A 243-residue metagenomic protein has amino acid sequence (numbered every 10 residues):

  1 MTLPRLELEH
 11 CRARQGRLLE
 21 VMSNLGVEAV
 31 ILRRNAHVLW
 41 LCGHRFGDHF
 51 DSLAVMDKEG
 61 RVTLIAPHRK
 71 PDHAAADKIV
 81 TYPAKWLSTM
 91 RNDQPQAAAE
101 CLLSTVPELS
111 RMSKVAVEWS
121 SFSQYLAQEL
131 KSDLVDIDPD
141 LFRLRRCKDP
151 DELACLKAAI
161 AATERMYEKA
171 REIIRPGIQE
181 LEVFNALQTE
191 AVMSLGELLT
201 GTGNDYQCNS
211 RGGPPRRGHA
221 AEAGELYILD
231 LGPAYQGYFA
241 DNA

Functional and structural regions predicted by a protein language model:
M1-R165: A composition/biophysics-driven feature that prefers long, compositionally simple stretches
G16-L19, R171, F184, Q188: Short amphipathic alpha-helical segments
M22, I174, A191: Hydrophobic pocket-lining residues that define ligand/cofactor binding sites across diverse proteins
V38-F50, I137-F142, C147, I178-A243: Short catalytic-site patches enriched in acidic/histidine residues that coordinate or position cofactors/metals
R111-K114, K169, Y206-Q207: Secondary-structure boundary/capping motif
F122-Y125, R175-V183: Short, structural beta-strand-to-alpha-helix junction motif
R143, K169-I173: General structural signal for alpha-helix termini and helix-helix connectors
I160-Y167, A191-L195: Structural signal for hydrophobic packing residues in well-ordered secondary-structure cores of soluble enzyme domains
